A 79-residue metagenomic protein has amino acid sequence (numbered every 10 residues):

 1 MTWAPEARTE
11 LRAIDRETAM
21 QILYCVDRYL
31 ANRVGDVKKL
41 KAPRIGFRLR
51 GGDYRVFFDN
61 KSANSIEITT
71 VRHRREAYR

Functional and structural regions predicted by a protein language model:
M1-T2, E6-T9, A13, E17-M20 (+3 more regions): Enriched for short, Lys/Arg-rich terminal
Y24-L49: A short, surface-exposed loop/turn module that caps and links secondary-structure elements
